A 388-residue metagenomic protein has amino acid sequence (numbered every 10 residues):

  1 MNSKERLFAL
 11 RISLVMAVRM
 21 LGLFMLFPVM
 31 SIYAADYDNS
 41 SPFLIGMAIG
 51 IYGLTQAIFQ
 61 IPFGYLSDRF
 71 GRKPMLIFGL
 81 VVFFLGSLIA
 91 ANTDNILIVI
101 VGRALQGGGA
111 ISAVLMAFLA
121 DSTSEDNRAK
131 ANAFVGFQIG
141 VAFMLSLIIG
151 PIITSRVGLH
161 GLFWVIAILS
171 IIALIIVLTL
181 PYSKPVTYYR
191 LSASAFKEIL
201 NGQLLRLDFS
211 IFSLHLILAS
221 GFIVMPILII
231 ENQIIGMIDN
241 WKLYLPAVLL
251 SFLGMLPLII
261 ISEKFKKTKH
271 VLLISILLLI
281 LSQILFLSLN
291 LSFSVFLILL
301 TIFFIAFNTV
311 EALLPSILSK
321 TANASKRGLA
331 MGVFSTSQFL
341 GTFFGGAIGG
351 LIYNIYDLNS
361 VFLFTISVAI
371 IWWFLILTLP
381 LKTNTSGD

Functional and structural regions predicted by a protein language model:
M1-E5, P181-S210: Juxtamembrane intracellular "pre-TM" segments in multi-pass secondary transporters
P28-F43, I223-D239: Short amphipathic helix-loop junctions that connect adjacent transmembrane helices in Major Facilitator Superfamily/SLC
I58-D94: Conserved MFS/SLC helix-loop-helix module at the cytosolic interface between two early adjacent transmembrane helices
Q60-G71, G254-K267, Y353: Helix-to-loop junctions at the C-terminal end of transmembrane segments in multipass secondary transporters
R69-G79, E263-I276: Cytoplasmic membrane-interface "Motif A"-like loop-to-helix N-cap segments of 12-TM Major Facilitator Superfamily
G102-I139: Cytoplasmic helix-loop-helix junction between adjacent transmembrane helices in 12-TM secondary transporters
A167-V186, L375-P380: C-terminal membrane-cytosol helix-exit motif in multi-pass small-molecule transporters
K269-L314: C-terminal transmembrane helical hairpin of 12-TM major facilitator-type secondary transporters
